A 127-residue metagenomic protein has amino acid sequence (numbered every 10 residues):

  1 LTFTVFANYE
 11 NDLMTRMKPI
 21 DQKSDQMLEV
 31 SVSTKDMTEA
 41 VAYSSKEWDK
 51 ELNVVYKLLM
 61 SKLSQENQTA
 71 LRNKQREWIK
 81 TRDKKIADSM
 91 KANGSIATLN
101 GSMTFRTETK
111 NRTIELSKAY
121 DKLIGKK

Functional and structural regions predicted by a protein language model:
L1-T4: Bacterial N-terminal signal peptides
F6-K127: N-terminal alpha-helical modules
